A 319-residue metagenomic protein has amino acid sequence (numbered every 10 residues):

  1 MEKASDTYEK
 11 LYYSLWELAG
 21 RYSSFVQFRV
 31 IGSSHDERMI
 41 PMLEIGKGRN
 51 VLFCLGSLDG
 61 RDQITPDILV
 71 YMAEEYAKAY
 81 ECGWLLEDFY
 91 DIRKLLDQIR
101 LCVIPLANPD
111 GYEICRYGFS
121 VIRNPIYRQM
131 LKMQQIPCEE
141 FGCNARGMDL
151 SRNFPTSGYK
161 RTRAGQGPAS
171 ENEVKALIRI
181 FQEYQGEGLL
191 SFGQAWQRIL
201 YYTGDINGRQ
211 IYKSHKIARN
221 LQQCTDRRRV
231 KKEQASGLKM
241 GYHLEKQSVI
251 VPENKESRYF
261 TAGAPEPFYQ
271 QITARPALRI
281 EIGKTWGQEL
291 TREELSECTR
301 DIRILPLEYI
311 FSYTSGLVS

Functional and structural regions predicted by a protein language model:
M1-E9, S14, L18, Y22 (+2 more regions): C-terminal accessory segments enriched in acidic
K3-L52: Soluble metallo-hydrolase cores and metallopeptidase-like ectodomains found primarily in the secretory/periplasmic
S23-F25, M39, Q98-R100, G147 (+1 more regions): A generic structural signal for alpha->beta connector loops
R29, C102-I104, E245: General small-molecule cofactor/ligand-binding pocket signal
E37, S57, V103: Conserved hydrophobic/aromatic pocket- or pore-lining residues that grip, position, or stack substrates in active sites
E44-G46, E140-C143, F268-A274: Short glycine/proline-enriched loop/turn "hinge" motifs that connect secondary-structure elements and lie
R49, Q63-Q210, R279: Active-site/substrate-binding loop(s) of hydrolase catalytic cores
V51-D59: Short beta-strand element of the alpha/beta-hydrolase
